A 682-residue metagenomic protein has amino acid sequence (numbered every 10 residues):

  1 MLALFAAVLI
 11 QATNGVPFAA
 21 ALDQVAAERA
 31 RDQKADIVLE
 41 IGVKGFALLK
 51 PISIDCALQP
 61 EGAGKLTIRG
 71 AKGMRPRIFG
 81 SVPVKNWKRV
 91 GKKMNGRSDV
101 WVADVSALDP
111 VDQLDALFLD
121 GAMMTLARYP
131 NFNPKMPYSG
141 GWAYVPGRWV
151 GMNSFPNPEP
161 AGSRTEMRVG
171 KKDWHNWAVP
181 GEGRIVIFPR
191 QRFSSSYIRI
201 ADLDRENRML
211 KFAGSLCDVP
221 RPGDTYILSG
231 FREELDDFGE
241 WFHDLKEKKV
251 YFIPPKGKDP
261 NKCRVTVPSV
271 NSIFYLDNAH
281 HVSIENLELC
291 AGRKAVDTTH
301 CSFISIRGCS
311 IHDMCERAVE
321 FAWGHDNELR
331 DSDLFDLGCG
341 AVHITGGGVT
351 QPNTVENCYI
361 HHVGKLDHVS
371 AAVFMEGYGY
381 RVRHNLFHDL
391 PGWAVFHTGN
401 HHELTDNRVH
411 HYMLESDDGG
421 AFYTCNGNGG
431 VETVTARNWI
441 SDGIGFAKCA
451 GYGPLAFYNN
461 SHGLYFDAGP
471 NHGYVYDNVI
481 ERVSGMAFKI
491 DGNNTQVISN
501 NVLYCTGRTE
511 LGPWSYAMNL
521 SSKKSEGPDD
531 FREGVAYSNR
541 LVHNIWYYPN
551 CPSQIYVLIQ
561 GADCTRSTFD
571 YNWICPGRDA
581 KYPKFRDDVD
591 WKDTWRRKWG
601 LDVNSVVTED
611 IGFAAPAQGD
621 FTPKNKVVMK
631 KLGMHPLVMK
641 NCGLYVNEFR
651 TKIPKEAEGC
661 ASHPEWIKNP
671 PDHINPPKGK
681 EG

Functional and structural regions predicted by a protein language model:
M1-V8: Sec-dependent N-terminal signal peptides
F5, A35-D36, A63-K65, Q113 (+5 more regions): A structure-centric signal for secondary-structure junctions around beta-strands
V8-L9, A35-L39, L66, G183 (+2 more regions): Hydrophobic beta-strand segments of well-ordered beta-sheets in folded domains
Q11-T13: A short, exposed loop/beta-hairpin motif centered on an aromatic-Gly-Thr core
V16-H300, S305, E320, K592 (+2 more regions): Extracellular polysaccharide-degrading/modifying enzymes targeting complex plant/algal/animal polysaccharides
K294-D297, H312, E316-A322, F335-V603 (+2 more regions): Glycine- and acidic/polar-rich repeat regions and solenoidal domains
